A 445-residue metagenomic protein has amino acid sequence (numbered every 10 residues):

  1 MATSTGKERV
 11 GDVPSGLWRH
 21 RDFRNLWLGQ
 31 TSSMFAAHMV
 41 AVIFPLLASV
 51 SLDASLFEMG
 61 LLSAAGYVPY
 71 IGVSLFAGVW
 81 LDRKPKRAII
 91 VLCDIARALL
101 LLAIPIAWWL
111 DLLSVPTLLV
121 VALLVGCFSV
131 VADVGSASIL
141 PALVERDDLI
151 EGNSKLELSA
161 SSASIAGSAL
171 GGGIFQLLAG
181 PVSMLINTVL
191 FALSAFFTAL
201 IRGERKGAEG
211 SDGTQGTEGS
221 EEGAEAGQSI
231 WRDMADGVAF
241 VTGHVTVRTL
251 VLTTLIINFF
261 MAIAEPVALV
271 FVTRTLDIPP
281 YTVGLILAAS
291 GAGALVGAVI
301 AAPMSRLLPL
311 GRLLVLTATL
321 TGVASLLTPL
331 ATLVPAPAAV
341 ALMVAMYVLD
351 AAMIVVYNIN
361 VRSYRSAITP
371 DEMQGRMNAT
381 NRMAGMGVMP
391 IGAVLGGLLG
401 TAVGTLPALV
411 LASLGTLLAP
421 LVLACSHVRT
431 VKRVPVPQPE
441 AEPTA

Functional and structural regions predicted by a protein language model:
M1-A445: Alpha-helical transmembrane-bundle signature of multi-pass membrane transport and export proteins
